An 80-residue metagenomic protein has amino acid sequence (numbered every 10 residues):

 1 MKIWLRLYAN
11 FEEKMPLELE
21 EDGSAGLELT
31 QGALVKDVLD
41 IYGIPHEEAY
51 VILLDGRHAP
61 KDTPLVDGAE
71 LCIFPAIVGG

Functional and structural regions predicted by a protein language model:
M1-G79: Ubiquitin-like/PB1-type beta-grasp interaction modules and other compact soluble beta-rich domains
